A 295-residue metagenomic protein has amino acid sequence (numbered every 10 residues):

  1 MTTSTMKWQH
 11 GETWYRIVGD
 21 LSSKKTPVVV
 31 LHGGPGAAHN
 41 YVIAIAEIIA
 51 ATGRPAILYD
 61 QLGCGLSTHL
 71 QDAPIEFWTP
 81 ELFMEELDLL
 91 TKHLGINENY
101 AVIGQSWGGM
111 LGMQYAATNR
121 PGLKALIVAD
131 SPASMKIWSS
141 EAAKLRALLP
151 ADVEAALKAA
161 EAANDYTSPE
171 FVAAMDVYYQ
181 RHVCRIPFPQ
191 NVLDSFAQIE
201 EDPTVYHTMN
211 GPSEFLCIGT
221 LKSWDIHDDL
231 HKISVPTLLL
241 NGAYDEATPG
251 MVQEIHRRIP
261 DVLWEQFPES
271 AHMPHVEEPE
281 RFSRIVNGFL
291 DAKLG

Functional and structural regions predicted by a protein language model:
M1-E12: N-terminal cap/lid segment of alpha/beta-hydrolase-fold proteins
H10-E76: Conserved HGGG/HGGXW glycine-rich cap/lid loop of the alpha/beta-hydrolase fold
P35-G36, Q61-G65, G108, A133 (+1 more regions): Alpha/beta-hydrolase active-site loop signature
L58-W107, R284: Active-site loop/oxyanion-hole signature of alpha/beta-hydrolase fold enzymes
E98-E141: Conserved hydrolase catalytic core segment
A147-V235: Alpha/beta-hydrolase
T220, W224-S270: Conserved loop-alpha-helix segment in the C-terminal half of the alpha/beta-hydrolase fold that carries the catalytic
D261-G295: Catalytic active-site module of serine/aspartate enzymes centered on a nucleophile-bearing elbow/loop
